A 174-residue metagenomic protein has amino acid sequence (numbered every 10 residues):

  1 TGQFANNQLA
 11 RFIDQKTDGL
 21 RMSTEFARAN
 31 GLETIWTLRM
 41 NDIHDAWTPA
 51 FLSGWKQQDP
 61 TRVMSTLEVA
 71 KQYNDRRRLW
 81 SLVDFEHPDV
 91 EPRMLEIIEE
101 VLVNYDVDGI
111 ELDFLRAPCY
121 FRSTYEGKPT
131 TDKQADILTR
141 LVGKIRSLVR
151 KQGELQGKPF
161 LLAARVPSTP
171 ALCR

Functional and structural regions predicted by a protein language model:
T1, N41-A50, D113, P118: Short, solvent-exposed beta-strand-terminating loops
G2-Q8, K128-P129: A solvent-exposed, charged loop/short amphipathic helix patch at secondary-structure junctions
A5-L9, A164-P167: Short, basic, glycine/proline-bearing loop/turn elements
N6-E25, A29, I35-N104: Active-site-adjacent "subsite" loops/lids of carbohydrate-active enzymes
D89-R174: Active-site neighborhood of glycoside hydrolase catalytic domains
